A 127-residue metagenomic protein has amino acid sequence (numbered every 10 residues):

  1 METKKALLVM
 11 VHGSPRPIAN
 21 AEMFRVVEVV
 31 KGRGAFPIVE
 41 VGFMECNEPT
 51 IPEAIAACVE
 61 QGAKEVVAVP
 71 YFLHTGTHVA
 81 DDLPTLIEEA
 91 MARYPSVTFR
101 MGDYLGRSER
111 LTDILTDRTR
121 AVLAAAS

Functional and structural regions predicted by a protein language model:
M1-S127: Active-site-proximal alpha-helix that buttresses catalytic centers in soluble enzyme cores
